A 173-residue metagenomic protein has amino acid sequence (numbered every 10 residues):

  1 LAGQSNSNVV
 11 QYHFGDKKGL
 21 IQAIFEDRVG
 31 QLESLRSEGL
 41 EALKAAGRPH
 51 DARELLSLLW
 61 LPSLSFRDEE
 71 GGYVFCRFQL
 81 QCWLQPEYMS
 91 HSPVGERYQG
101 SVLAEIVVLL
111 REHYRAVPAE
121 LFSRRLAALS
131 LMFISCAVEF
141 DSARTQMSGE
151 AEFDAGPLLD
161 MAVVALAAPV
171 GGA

Functional and structural regions predicted by a protein language model:
L1-G19, A23: Helix-turn-helix
E26-L32: Short, basic, alpha-helical segments at the C-terminal edge of helix-turn-helix-like DNA-binding modules
S37-Y73: Hydrophobic alpha-helical connector segments
G39, L43, P86, S90 (+1 more regions): Secondary-structure edge/capping motif, primarily at the C-terminal ends of alpha-helices and the immediately following
D51, L55, L59, G71-F78 (+4 more regions): Residue-level detector of well-ordered alpha-helical segments, enriched for hydrophobic/aromatic packing positions
L59-S63, C76-W83, L129-F133, A162: Short alpha-helical scaffolding segments that buttress acidic/His motifs in well-ordered protein cores
F66, G100-A173: C-terminal peripheral helix-coil segments that are non-catalytic and often amphipathic
G71-R77, Q85-Y114, S123: Amphipathic alpha-helical packing segments from all-alpha helical-bundle domains
